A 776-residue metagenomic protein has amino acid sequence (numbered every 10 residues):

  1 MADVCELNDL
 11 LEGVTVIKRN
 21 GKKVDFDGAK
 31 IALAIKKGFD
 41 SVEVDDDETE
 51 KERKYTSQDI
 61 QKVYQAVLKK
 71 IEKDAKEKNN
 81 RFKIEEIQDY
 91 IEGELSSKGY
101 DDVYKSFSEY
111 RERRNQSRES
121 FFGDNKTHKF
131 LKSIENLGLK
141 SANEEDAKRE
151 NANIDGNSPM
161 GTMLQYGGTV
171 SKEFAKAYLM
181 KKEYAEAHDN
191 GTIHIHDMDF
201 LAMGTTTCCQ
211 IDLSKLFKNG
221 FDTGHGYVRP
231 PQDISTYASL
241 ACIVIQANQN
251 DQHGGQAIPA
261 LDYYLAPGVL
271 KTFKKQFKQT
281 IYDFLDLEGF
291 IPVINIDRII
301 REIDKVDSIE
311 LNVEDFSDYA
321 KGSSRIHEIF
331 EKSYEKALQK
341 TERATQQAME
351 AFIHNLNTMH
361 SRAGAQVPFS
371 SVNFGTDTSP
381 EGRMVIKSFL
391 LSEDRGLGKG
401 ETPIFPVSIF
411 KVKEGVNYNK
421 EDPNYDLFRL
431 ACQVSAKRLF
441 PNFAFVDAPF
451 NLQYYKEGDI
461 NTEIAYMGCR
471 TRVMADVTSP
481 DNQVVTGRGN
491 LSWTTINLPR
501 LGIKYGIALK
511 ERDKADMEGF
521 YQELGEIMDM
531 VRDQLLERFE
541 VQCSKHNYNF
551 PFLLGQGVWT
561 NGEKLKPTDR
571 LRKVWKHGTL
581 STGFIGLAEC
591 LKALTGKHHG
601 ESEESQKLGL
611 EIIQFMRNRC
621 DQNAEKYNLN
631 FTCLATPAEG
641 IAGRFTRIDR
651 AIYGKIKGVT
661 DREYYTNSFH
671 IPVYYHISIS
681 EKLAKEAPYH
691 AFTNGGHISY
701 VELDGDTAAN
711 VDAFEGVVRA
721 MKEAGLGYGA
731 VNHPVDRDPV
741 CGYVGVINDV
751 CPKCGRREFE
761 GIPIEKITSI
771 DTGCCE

Functional and structural regions predicted by a protein language model:
A2-L137: Charged, amphipathic alpha-helical regulatory modules used for macromolecular assembly or allosteric control
V14, K69-K73, S370-S371, E589-L591 (+2 more regions): Short, hydrophobic beta-strand segments
G21, L587, I767: Hydrophobic, well-ordered secondary-structure elements that form the walls of internal hydrophobic environments
D25-F26, H577-S581: Short, conserved micro-motifs enriched in small and acidic residues
K36, D40, P499-I503, C590-A593: Short connector loops/turns at beta-strand edges and beta->alpha or beta->beta junctions
K36, L68, R532, L536 (+1 more regions): Amphipathic, well-packed alpha-helical segments that form the structural scaffold of globular domains
R113-K576, K597-H598, S602-C775: Conserved catalytic cores of very large enzyme subunits
L580-A593, Q614: Contiguous, well-ordered alpha-helical segments that form the cores/surfaces of helical PPI scaffolds
